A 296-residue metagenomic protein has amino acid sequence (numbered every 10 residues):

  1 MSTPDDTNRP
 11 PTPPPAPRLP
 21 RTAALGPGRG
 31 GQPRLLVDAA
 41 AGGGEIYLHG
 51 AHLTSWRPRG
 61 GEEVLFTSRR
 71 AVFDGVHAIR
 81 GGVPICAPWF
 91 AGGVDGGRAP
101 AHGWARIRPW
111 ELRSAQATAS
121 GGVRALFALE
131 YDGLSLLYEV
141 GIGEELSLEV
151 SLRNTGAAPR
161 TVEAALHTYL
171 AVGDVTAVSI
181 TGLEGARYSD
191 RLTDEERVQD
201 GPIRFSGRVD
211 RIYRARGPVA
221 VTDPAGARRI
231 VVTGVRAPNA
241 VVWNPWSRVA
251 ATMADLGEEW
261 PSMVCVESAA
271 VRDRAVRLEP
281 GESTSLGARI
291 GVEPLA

Functional and structural regions predicted by a protein language model:
S2-I79, G217-P218, T222-R236, P280-L295: Beta-strand-rich N-terminal accessory domains
R29, G97-G143: Extended, loop-rich substrate-binding clefts of extracytoplasmic carbohydrate-active enzymes
R29-G31, A40, G50, W104-P109 (+4 more regions): Residues that act as N-cap/strand-start positions at coil-to-secondary-structure junctions
A40, H49, E130, G141-G143 (+3 more regions): Solvent-exposed residues in well-ordered beta-strands and their adjoining turns, especially edge/terminal strands
L65-S68, C86-A87, I230-L295: Active-site pocket scaffolds in enzymes
V76-R106, T181-D190, E196, G217-V219: Beta-strand/loop-rich accessory regions of lumenal/periplasmic or secreted enzymes, predominantly carbohydrate-active
F127-V162, L166-H167: Acidic, contiguous internal or C-terminal segments within carbohydrate-active enzymes that form a structured patch used
P159-T161, A165, Y169-A240: Active-site/ligand-binding surface loops and adjacent short beta/alpha elements that line catalytic pockets across
